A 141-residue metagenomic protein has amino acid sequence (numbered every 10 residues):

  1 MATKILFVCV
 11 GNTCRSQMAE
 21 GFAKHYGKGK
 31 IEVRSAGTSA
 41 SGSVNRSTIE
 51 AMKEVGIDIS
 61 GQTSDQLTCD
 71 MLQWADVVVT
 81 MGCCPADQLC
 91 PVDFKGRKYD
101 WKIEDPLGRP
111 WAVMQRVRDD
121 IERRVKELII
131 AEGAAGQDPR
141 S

Functional and structural regions predicted by a protein language model:
A2-T68: Conserved active-site segments centered on acidic
T13, C83-A86: Short glycine-rich anion-binding loops that position phosphate/pyrophosphate groups of nucleotides and phosphorylated
E54, G61, C84, K102-I103: Short secondary-structure boundary micro-motifs
A75: An anion/phosphate-binding loop that grips the pyrophosphate of nucleotide cofactors and donors
T80: Redox-cofactor binding/interface segments in oxidoreductases and associated redox assembly factors
A86-S141: Phosphate-binding/catalytic loops
